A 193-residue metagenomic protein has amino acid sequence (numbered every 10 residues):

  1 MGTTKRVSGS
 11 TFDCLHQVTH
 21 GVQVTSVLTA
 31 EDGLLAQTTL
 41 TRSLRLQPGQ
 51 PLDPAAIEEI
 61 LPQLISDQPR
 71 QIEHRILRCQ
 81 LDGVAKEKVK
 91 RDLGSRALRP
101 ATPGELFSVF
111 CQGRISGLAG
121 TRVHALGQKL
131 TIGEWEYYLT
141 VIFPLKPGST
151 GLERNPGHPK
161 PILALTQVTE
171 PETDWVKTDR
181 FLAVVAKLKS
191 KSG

Functional and structural regions predicted by a protein language model:
M1-R99, P103-G193: A binding-site-centric feature that preferentially detects glycan-recognition modules on secreted/surface proteins
